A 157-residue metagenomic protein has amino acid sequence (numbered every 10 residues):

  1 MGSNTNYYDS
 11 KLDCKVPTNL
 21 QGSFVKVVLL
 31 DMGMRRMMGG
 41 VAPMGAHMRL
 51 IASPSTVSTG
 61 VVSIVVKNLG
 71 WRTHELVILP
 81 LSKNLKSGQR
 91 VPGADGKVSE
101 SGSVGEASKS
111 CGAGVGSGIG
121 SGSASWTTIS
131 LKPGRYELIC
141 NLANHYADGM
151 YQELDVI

Functional and structural regions predicted by a protein language model:
M1-D9, R49-T56: Short, charged, low-hydrophobicity "junction" segments
G2-L12, N19-K26, G33, L69-L76 (+1 more regions): Extracellular/periplasmic metallocenter environments
C14-K15, G88: Glycine-centered loop/turn motifs
P17-V61: N-terminal edge beta-strand
M38-G45, K86-S110: Mixed-charge, low-complexity intrinsically disordered segments
G39-A42, V77-L79, Q89-G93, N141-L142 (+1 more regions): Surface-exposed beta-strand edges and their flanking turn/coil or helix-capping segments
H47, S53-T56, N84, G96-V98 (+1 more regions): Mature soluble domains of exported/periplasmic/lumenal proteins and thiol-rich metal-chelating peptides
V61-V62, N68-S101: Contiguous segments within soluble domain cores/interaction surfaces
